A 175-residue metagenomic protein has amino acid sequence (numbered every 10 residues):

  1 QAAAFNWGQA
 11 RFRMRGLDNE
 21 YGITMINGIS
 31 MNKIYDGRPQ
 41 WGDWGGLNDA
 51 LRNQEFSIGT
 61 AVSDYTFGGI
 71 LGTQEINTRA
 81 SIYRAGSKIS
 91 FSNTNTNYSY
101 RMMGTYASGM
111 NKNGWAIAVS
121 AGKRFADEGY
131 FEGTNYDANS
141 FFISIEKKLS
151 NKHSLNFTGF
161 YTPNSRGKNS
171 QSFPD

Functional and structural regions predicted by a protein language model:
Q1-S30, G59: Extracytoplasmic beta-strand/coil segments of soluble accessory domains associated with Gram-negative outer-membrane
M14, M102-S108, I143-K147: Residues on the lipid-exposed face of transmembrane beta-strands in outer-membrane beta-barrel proteins
N19, S81, M110-N113, K148-K152: Outer-membrane beta-barrel channels and translocator barrels
E20, Y98-M102, K123-D127, N135-F141 (+1 more regions): Transmembrane beta-barrel architecture of outer-membrane proteins
I29-I58, N77-R79: Short acidic/polar hinge/loop motifs at secondary-structure boundaries that mediate gating or recognition
S63, G72-S108, A121, A126-F131: Short strand-turn segments of transmembrane beta-barrel domains in outer membranes, especially the first one or two
A85-I89, W115-V119, L155-F157: Transmembrane beta-strands of outer-membrane beta-barrel proteins
K152-D175: Flexible loop and strand-edge segments within Gram-negative outer membrane beta-barrel domains
